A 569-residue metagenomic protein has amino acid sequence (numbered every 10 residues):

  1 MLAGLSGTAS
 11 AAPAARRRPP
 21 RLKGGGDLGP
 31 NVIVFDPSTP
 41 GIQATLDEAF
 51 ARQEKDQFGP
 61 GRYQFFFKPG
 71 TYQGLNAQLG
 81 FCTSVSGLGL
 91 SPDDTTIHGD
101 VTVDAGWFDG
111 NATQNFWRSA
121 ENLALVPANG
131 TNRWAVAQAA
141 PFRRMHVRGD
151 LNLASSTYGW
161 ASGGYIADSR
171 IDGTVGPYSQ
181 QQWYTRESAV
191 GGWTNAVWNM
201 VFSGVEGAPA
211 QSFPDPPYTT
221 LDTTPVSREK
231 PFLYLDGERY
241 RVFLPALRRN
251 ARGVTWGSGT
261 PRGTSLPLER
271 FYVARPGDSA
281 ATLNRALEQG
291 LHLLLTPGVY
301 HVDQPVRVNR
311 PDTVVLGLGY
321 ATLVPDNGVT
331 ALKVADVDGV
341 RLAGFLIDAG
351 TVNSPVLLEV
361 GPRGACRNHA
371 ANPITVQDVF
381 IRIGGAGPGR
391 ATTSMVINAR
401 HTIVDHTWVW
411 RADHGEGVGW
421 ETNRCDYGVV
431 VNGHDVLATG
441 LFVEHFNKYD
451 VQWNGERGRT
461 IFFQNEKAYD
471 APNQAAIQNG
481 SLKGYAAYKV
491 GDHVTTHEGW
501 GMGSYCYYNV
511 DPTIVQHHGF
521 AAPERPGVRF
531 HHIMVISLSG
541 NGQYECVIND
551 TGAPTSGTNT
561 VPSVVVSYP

Functional and structural regions predicted by a protein language model:
L2, A11-P569: Extracellular/periplasmic carbohydrate-active domains that bind, remodel, or depolymerize complex polysaccharides
